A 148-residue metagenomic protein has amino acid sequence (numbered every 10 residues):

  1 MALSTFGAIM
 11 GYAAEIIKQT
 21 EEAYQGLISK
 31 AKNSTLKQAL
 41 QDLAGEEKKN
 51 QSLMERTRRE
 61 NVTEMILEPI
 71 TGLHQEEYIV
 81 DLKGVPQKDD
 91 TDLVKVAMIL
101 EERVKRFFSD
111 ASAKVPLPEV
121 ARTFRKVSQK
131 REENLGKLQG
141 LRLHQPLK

Functional and structural regions predicted by a protein language model:
A2-S4: N-terminal leader/targeting segments
F6, K32, L36, D90-L93 (+2 more regions): Residue-level recognition of alpha-helical structural elements
M10-Y24, L40-R58, E101-V104, F124-L138: Alpha-helical transition-metal enzyme core signature, strongest for iron centers
A13, T20-L27, Y78-P116: Acidic/histidine-rich alpha-helical segments that form the ligand environment of transition-metal centers
A31-S34, Q38, M54-T57, N61 (+5 more regions): Hydrophobic stripe of amphipathic alpha-helices that form coiled-coil interfaces
R56-D90: Carboxylate-rich helix-loop segments that flank metal/cofactor sites and access channels in metalloenzymes
V104-K148: Preference for long, well-ordered alpha-helical segments
